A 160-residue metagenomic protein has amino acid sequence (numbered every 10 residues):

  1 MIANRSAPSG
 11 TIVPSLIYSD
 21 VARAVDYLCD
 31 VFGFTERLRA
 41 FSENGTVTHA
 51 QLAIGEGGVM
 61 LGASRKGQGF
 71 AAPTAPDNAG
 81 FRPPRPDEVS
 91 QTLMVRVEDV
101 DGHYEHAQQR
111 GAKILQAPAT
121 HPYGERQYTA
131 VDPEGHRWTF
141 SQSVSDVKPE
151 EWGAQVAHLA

Functional and structural regions predicted by a protein language model:
M1-S15, V25-D26, F32-V131, S141-A160: Vicinal oxygen chelate
Y18-A22: Short acidic-aromatic low-complexity motifs
E134: C-terminal catalytic core of tyrosine-transesterase DNA break-rejoin enzymes
